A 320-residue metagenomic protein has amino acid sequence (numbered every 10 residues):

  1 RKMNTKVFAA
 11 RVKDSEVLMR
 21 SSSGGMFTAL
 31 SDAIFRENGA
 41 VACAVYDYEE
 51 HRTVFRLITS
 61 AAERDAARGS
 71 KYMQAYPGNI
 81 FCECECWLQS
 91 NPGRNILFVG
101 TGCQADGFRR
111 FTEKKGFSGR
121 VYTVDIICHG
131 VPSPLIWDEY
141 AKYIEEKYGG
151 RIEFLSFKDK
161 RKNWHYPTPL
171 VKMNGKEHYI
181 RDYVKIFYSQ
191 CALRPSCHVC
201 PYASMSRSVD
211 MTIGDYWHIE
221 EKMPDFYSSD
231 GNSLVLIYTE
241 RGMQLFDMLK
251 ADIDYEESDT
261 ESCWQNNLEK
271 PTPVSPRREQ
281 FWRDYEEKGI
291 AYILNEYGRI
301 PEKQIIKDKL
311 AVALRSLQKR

Functional and structural regions predicted by a protein language model:
R1-T101, M248-R320: Iron-sulfur-cluster electron-transfer modules
E37-A40, E145, G149-R320: Long, compositionally biased charged/polar accessory segments in the mid-to-C-terminal portions of proteins
A42, Y122-V124, M211: Hydrophobic/aromatic beta-strand patches that form the interior of the parallel beta-sheet core in alpha/beta enzyme
A61-E63, E113-S118, Y143: A glycine- and small-aliphatic-rich helix-loop capping segment at beta-alpha/alpha-beta transitions that lines
I96, G119-Y122, E153: Residue-level recognition of the N-termini of beta-strands and the immediately preceding loop/turn
C103, C128, C197-C200: Disulfide-bonded cysteines in secreted/extracellular proteins and peptides
G107-F108: Phosphate- and divalent-cation-binding pockets in alpha/beta enzyme and binding domains that engage nucleotide-derived
G119-Y143: Short, flexible loop segments at boundaries between secondary-structure elements
